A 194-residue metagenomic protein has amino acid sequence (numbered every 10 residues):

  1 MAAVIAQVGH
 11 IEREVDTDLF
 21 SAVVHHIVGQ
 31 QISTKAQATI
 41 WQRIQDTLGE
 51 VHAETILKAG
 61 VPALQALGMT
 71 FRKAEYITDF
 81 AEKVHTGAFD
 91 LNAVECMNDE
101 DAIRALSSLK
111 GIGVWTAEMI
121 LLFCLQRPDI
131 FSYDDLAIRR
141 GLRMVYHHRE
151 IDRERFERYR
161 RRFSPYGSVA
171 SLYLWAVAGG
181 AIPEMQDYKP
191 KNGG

Functional and structural regions predicted by a protein language model:
M1-A2, I32-S33, Q37-K110, R162-S164: Alpha-helical ds-nucleic-acid-binding substructure associated with the helix-hairpin-helix region of base-excision DNA
M1-I11, E75, V114-G194: C-terminal accessory module of base-excision DNA glycosylases/AP lyases that mediates lesion recognition and DNA
A2-S21, K58: Short secondary-structure junction/hinge motifs that connect adjacent elements
R13-S21, G68-F71, R160-G167: Structural motif
T17-H25, Q37, A117, Y166-V169: Short runs of predominantly hydrophobic/aromatic residues within well-ordered alpha helices that form helix-helix
F20-V24, Q37, I56-G60, D99-A102 (+3 more regions): N-terminal alpha-helical segment
V24, W41, T78-A81, L174 (+1 more regions): Short, amphipathic alpha-helical segments that act as regulatory/interfacial helices in nucleotide-processing proteins
